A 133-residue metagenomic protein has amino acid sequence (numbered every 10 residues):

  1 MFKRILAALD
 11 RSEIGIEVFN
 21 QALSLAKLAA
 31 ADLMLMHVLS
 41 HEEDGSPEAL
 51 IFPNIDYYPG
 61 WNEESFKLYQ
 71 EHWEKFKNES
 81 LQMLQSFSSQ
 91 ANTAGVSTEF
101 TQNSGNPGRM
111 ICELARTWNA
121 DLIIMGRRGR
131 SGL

Functional and structural regions predicted by a protein language model:
K3-F66, A94, E99: Small/aliphatic-rich secondary-structure junction motif
L9-D10, E74-K75, T98, S131-G132: Short, contiguous strand/loop micro-motifs
S12, S104-P107, G129-R130: Short beta->alpha connector loops
E17, M110, G132: Phosphate- and divalent-cation-binding pockets in alpha/beta enzyme and binding domains that engage nucleotide-derived
H41-E43, E74, N78-I123: Structural beta-alpha unit
N62, F66-K77: Short gly/ser-rich anion-binding loops that grip negatively charged ligand groups
L122-L133: Glycine-rich, Arg-bearing micro-motifs that act as flexible, cationic patches
